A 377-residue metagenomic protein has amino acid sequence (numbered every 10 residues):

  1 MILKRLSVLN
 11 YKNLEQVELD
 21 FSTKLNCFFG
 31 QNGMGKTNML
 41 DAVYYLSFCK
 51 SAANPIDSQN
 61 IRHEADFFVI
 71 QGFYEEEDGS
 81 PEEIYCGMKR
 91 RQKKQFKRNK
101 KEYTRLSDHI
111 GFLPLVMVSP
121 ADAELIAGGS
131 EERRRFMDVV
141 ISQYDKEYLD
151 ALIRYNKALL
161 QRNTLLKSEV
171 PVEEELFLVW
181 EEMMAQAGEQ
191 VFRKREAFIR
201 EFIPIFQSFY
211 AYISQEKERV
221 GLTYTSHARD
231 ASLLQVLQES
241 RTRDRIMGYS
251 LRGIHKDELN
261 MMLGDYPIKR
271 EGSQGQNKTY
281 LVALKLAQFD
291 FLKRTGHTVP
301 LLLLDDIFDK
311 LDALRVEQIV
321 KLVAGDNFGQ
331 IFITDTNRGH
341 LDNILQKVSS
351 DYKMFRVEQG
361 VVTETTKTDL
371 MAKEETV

Functional and structural regions predicted by a protein language model:
M1-Q31, V172-Q186, Q190-L303, K310 (+4 more regions): Conserved NTPase motor "head" modules and their coupling/switch loops across ABC/AAA+ ATPases, GTPases, and GHKL ATPases
K36: Conserved lysine of the Walker
V43, M354-F355: Conserved short hydrophobic beta-strand within the ABC ATPase nucleotide-binding domain
Y44-D57, A287-T295: Post-Walker A helix-loop "phosphate-sensing" segment adjacent to the P-loop in P-loop NTPases
F48-I126, S130-E132, D138-Y144, Y148 (+3 more regions): Nucleotide-state sensing region of NTPase/ATPase domains
G72, Q330-N337: Structural recognition of the conserved hydrophobic beta-strand(s) that form the central parallel beta-sheet of P-loop
E124-I126, E131-L178, E182: Long, charged N-terminal accessory/stalk domains
